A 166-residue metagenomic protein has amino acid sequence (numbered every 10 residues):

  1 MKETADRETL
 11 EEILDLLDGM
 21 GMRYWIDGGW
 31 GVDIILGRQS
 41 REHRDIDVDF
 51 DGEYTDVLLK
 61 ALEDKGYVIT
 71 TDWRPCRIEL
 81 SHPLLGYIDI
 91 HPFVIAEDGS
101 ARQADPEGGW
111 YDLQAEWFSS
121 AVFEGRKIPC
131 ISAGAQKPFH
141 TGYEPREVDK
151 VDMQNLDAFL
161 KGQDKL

Functional and structural regions predicted by a protein language model:
M1-I26, Q154-L166: Helical scaffold of the NTase/Pol beta-like nucleotidyltransferase catalytic core
L14, P75-I78, W117-S120: Short, acidic/polar N-cap/turn motifs at the starts of alpha helices
L14-I46, D51, V57, S132: Active-site nucleotide-donor binding segment shared across nucleotidyl transfer reactions
D18, E63, V122: Anion (oxyanion) recognition and catalysis
G31-V32, I95-A96, A135-K137: Short, solvent-exposed loop/turn segments at secondary-structure junctions
L58-D64: Short amphipathic alpha-helices in soluble, non-transmembrane regions that often serve as interface/regulatory elements
Y67-A101: Conserved catalytic core of two-metal-ion nucleotidyltransferases
Q103-L166: Catalytic cores of NTP-dependent nucleotidyl/adenyl transfer enzymes across multiple folds
